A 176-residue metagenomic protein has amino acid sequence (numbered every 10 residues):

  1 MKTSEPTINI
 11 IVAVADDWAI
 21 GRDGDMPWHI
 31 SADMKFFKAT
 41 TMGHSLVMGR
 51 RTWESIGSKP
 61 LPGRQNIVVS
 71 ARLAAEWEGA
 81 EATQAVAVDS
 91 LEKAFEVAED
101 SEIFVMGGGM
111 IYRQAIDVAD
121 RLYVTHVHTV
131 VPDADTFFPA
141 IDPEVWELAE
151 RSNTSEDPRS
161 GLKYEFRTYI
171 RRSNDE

Functional and structural regions predicted by a protein language model:
K2-E176: Enzymes that bind and transform nitrogen-containing heteroaromatic metabolites
